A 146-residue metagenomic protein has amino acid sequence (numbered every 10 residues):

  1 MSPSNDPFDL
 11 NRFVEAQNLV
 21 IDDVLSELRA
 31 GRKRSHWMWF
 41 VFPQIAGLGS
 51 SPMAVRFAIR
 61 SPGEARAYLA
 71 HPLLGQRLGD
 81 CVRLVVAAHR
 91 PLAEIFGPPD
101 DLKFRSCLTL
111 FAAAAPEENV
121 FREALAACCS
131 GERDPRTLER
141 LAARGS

Functional and structural regions predicted by a protein language model:
M1-D22: Extreme N-terminal tail/first-helix region
L25, R66, L108-T109, A126: Amphipathic alpha-helical segments within well-ordered protein domains
E27-P62: Hydrophobic/aromatic-rich, well-ordered segments within soluble, folded domains that form packed cores
K33-F40, R77, D100-C107, V120-A124: Residue-level detector of well-ordered alpha-helical segments, enriched for hydrophobic/aromatic packing positions
G47-M53, A112-R122: Short helix-capping/linker segments at secondary-structure and domain boundaries
A58-R77, C128, P135, G145: C-terminal end-helix/capping segment
A67-A115: Mid-chain, well-packed structural core segment of small domains
P116-S146: Charged phosphate-binding loop/patch that engages nucleotide di/tri-phosphates or the phosphate backbone of nucleic
